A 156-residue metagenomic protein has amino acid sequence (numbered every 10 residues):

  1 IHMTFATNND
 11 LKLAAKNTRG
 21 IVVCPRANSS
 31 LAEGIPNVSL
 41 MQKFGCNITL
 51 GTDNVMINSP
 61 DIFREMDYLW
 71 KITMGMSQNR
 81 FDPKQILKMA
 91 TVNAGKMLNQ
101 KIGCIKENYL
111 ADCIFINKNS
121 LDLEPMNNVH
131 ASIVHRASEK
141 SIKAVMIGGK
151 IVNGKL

Functional and structural regions predicted by a protein language model:
I1-M56: Active-site core of metal-dependent hydrolases
T7-N8, A32-I35, R80, I102 (+1 more regions): Structural motif corresponding to alpha-helix initiation and N-cap regions
D10-L11, E33, P60-D61, D112 (+1 more regions): Short glycine-/acidic-enriched loop or helix-start segments at secondary-structure transitions that form or flank
P36-S120, R136-A137: His/Asp/Glu-enriched, well-ordered alpha-helical/loop segment that forms or immediately abuts the divalent-metal
L110-L156: C-terminal cap of metal-dependent C-N hydrolases
